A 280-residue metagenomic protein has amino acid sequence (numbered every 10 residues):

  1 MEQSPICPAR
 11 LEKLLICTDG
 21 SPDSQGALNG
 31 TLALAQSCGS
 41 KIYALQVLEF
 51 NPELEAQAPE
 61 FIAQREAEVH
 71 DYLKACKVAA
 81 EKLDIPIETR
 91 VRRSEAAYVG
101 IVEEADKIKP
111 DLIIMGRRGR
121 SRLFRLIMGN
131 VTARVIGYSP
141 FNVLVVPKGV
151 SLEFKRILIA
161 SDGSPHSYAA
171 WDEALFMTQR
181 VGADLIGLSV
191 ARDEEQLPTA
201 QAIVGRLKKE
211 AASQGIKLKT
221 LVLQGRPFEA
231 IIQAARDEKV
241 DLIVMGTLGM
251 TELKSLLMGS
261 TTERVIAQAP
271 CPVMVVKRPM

Functional and structural regions predicted by a protein language model:
M1-R10, S37, V102-S151, A234-M280: Gly/Ser-rich helix-loop-strand patches that form or flank binding pockets for ribonucleotide-derived cofactors
E2-A58, E81-I85, L152-V222: Small/aliphatic-rich secondary-structure junction motif
P52, A97, R122, L152-E153 (+3 more regions): Generic structural signal for helix capping and beta-alpha/helix-loop junctions
F61-D71: A short acidic, glycine-rich active-site loop that binds or catalyzes chemistry on phosphate/adenosine moieties
K77, A133, L175, G205-K209 (+2 more regions): Active-site phosphate/pyrophosphate- and oxyanion-stabilizing loops and adjacent acidic/basic residues in soluble
V91-G100, L223-F228: Charged docking surfaces used in two-component/phosphorelay signaling
L197-T247, K254, M258: Glycine/small-residue-rich hydrophobic helix-like segments
